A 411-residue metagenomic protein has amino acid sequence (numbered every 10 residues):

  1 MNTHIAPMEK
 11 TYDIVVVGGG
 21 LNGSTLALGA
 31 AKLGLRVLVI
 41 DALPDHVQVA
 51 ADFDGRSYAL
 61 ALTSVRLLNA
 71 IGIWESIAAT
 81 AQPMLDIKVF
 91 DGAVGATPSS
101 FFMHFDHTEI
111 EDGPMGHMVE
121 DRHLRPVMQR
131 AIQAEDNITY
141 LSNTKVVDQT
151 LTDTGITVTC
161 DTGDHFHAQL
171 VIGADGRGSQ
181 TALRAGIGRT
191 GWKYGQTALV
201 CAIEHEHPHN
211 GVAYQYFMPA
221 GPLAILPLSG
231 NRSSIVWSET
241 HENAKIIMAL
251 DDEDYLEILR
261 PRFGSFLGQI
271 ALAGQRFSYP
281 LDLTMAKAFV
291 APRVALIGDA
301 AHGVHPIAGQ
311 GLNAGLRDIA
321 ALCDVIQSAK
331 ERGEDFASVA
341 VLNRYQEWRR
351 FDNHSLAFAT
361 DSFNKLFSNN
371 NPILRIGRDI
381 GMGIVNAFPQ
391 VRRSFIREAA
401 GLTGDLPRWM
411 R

Functional and structural regions predicted by a protein language model:
K10-T11, T80-R184, W192-T197: Conserved N-terminal helical subregion
Y12-V39: N-terminal Rossmann-like FAD-binding beta1-loop-alpha1 element of flavoenzymes
A31-F53: Glycine-rich FAD pyrophosphate-binding loop
D52-V94: N-terminal FAD cofactor-binding segment of flavoenzymes
T108-I110, M218-P280: Conserved FAD/dinucleotide-binding core of flavoprotein oxidoreductases
G178-A213, N231-S233, E239-N243: Central beta-strand plus flanking loop segment that forms part of the substrate or channel wall within the catalytic
V290-P306: Short FAD-binding loop at a beta-strand-to-alpha-helix junction that anchors the flavin cofactor in diverse
D324-R411: C-terminal helical "tail/cap" subdomain of flavin- and related membrane-associated enzymes
